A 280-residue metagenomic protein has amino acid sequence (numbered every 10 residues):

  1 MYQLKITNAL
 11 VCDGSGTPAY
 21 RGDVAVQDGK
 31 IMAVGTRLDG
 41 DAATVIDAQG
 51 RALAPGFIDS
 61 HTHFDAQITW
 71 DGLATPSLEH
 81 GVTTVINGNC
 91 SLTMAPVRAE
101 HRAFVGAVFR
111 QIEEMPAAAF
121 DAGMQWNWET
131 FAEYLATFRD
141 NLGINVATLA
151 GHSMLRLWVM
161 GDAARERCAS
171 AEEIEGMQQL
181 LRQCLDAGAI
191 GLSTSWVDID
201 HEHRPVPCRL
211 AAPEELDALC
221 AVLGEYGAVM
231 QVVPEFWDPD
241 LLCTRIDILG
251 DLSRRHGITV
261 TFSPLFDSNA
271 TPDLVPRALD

Functional and structural regions predicted by a protein language model:
Y2-L4, V11-G56: Histidine-rich, glycine-flanked metal-binding segment
A9, V24, G29, G50 (+4 more regions): Divalent metal-coordination and catalytic microenvironments
T36, C90-S91, V197, E235: Short, ordered loop/turn segments at secondary-structure junctions
R51, H63-A66, C90-T93, F236-D238 (+1 more regions): Acidic, glycine-rich active-site loops and adjacent beta-strand->loop/helix elements that engage anionic groups
A52-P76: Di-metal (Zn2+ and/or Mg2+/Mn2+) metal-binding site signature of metallo-dependent hydrolases with the MBL/beta-CASP
I58-T62, V85-N87, V146-A150, L192-T194 (+2 more regions): Hydrophobic faces of well-ordered beta-strands that scaffold small-molecule active sites in alpha/beta enzyme cores
W70-I190, L223-E225: Divalent-metal coordination cores built from histidine and acidic residues
A132-N141, R167-D280: Histidine/acidic residue-rich metal-binding segments in metalloenzymes
